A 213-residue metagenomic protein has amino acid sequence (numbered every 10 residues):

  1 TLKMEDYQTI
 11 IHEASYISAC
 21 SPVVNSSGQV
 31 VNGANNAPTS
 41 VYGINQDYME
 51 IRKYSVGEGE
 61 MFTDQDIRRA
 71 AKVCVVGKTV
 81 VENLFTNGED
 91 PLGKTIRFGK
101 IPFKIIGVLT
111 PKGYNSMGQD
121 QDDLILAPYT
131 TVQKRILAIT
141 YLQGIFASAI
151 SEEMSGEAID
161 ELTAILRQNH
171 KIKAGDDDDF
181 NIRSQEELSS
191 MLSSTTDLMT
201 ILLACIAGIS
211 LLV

Functional and structural regions predicted by a protein language model:
T1, S15, V30-A37, V108-Y114 (+3 more regions): Structural beta->alpha junctions
T1-M4, G43, C74-V75, L126 (+1 more regions): Short aromatic/basic micro-patch
T1-S40, I44-E50, N83, Q133-K134 (+1 more regions): Hydrophobic, regular-secondary-structure patches
D6-T9, V80, P128-T131, Y141 (+4 more regions): Hydrophobic alpha-helical segments typical of transmembrane helices and their membrane-interface/capping positions
D47-F62, D66, A71-G175: Mid-to-C-terminal secondary-structure elements that act as membrane-proximal/extracytoplasmic interface segments
F146, M154, I159-L162, K173-I209: Peri-transmembrane interface segments
L212: Glycine-rich active-site/cofactor-binding loop and its immediate structural neighborhood
